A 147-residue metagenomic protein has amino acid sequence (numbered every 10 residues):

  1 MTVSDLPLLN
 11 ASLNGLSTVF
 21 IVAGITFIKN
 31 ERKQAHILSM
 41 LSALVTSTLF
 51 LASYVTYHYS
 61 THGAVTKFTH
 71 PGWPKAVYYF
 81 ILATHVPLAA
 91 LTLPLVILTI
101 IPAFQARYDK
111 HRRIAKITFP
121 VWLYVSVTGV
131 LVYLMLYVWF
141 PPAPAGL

Functional and structural regions predicted by a protein language model:
M1-L147: Alpha-helical membrane insertion/targeting regions
